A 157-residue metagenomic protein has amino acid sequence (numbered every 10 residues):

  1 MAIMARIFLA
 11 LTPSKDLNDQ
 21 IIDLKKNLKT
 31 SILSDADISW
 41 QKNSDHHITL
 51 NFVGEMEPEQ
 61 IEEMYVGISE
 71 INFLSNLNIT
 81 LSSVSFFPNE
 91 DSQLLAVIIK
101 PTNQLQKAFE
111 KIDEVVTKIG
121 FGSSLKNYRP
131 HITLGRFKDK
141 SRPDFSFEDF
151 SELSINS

Functional and structural regions predicted by a protein language model:
A2-S157: Histidine-dependent nucleotide/RNA phosphoesterase domain, centered on the 2H-phosphoesterase fold with its duplicated
